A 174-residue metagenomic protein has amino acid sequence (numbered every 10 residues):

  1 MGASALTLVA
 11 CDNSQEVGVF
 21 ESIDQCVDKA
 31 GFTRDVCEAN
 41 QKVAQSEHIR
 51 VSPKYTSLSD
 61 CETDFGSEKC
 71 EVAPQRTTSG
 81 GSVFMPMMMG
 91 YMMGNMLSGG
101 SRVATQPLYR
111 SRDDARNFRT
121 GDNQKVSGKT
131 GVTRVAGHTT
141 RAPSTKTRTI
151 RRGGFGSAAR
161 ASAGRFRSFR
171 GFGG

Functional and structural regions predicted by a protein language model:
M1-S4, A10-G174: Low-complexity, glycine/proline/serine-enriched intrinsically disordered segments
